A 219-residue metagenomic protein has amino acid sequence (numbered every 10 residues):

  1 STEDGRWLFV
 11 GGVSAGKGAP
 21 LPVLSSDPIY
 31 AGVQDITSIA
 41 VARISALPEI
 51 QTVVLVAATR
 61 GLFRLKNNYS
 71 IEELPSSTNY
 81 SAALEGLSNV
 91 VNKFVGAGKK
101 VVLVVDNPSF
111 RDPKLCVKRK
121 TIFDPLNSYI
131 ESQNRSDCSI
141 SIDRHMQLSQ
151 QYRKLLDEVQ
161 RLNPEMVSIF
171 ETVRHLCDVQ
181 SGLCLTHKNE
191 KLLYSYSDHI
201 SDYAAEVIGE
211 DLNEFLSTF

Functional and structural regions predicted by a protein language model:
S1-F219: Extracellular glycan-modifying ectodomains
